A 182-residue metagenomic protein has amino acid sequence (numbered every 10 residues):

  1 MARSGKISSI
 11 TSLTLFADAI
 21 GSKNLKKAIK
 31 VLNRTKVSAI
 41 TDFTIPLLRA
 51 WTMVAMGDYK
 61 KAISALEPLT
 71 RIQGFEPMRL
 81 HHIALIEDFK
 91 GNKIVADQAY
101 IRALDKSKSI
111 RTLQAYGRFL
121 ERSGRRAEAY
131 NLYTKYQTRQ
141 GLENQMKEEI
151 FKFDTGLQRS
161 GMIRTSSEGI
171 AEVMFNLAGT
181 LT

Functional and structural regions predicted by a protein language model:
M1-T182: Alpha-solenoid helical repeat scaffolds
